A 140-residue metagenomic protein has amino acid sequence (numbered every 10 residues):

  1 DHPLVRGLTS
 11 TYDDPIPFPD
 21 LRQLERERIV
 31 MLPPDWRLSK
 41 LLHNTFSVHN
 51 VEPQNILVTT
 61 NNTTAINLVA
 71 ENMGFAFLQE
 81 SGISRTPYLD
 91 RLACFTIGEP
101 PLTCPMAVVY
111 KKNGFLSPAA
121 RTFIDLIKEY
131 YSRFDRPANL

Functional and structural regions predicted by a protein language model:
D1-P3, K112-G114: Short loop segments at secondary-structure junctions
P3-L4, G82: Short, well-ordered alpha-helical scaffold segment located in the soluble/lumenal catalytic or ligand-binding core
R6-L21, E27-H49, L116-A120, I124 (+2 more regions): Secondary-structure junction motif
I16-P19, Q23, T63-N113: Beta-alpha-beta core module
R28-V30, I56, A107-V109: Short aromatic/hydrophobic contact patches that present stacked aromatics for nucleic-acid/ligand binding
M31, V51-N61: Short beta-strand-to-loop elements that line the ligand-binding cleft of bilobed periplasmic-binding protein-like
V48-V51, P87: Short helix-capping segments at alpha-helix termini
